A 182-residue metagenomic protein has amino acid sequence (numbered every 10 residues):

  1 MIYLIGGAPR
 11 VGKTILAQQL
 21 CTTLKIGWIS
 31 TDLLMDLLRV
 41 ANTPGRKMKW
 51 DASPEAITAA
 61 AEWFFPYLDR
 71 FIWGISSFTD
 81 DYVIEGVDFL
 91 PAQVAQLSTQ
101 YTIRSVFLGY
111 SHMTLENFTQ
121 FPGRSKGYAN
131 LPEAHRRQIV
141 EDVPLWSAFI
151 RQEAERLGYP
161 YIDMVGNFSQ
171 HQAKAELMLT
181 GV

Functional and structural regions predicted by a protein language model:
I5: Hydrophobic anchor at the beta1->P-loop junction of P-loop NTPases
A8: P-loop (Walker A) phosphate-binding loop of NTP-binding proteins
V11: ATP-binding Walker
T14: Walker A/P-loop
G27, L33-I84: Conserved nucleotide-sensing/catalytic segment adjacent to the nucleotide-binding pocket in NTP-handling enzymes
S76-N130: ATP-dependent NMP and nucleoside kinases share a basic, alpha-helical "lid"
G127-Q172: Small-molecule kinase domains that catalyze NTP-dependent phosphoryl transfer to phosphate-bearing small molecules
